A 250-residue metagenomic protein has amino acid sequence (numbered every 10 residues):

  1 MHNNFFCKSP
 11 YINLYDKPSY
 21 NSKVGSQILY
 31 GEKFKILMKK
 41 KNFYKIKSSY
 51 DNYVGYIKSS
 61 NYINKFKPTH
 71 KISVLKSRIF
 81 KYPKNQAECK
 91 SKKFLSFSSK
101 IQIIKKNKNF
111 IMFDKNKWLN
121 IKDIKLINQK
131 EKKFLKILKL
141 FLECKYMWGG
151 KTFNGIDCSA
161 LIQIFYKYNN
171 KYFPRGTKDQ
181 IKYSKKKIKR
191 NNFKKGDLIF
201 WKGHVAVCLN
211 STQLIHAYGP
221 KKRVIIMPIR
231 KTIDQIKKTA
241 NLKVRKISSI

Functional and structural regions predicted by a protein language model:
M1-N3, S26, Y30-K35, K40-K41 (+3 more regions): Boundary regions of SH3-family modules and the immediately adjacent low-complexity/disordered segments in eukaryotic
N3-Y15, T69-Y82, I164-I181: Short, basic/aromatic beta-hairpin or loop at an interaction surface
K8, D16-V24, K33: Extended, low-hydrophobicity, Ser/Thr/Pro/Gly-biased non-transmembrane segments
P18-K23, P83-S91, I181-R190: Short alpha-helix capping/helix-loop boundary micro-motifs
S22, I28, K93-L95, N192-K194 (+1 more regions): Short, well-ordered loop/turn sites that connect or cap secondary structure elements
L138, G150-N169, F173: Active-site nucleophilic cysteine motif
K171-R230: ...with weaker cross-activation on analogous glycine-rich loops/strands in unrelated enzymes
K237-I250: Low-complexity, Gly/Ser/Thr/Pro-rich intrinsically disordered linker/tail segments
